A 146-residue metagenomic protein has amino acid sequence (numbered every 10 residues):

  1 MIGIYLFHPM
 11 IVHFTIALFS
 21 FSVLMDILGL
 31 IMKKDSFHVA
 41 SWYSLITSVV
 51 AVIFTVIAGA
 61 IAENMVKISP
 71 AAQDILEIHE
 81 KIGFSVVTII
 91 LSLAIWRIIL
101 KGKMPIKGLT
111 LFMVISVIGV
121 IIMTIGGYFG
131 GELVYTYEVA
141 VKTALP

Functional and structural regions predicted by a protein language model:
M1-P146: Polytopic transmembrane helical bundles with strong interfacial aromatic enrichment
